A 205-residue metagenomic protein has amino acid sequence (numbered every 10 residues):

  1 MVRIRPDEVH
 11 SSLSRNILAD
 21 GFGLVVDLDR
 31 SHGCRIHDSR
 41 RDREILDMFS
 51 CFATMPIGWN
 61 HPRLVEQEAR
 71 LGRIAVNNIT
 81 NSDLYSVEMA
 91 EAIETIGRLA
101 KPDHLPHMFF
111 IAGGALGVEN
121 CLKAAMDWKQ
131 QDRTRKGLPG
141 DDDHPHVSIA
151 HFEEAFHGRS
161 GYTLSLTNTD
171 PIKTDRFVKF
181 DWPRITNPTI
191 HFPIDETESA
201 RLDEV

Functional and structural regions predicted by a protein language model:
M1-H104, V178, D195-T197, R201-D203: N-terminal glycine-rich, Lys/His-bearing helix-loop that initiates the first secondary-structure elements of many
E94-V205: PLP-dependent aspartate aminotransferase-fold enzymes
